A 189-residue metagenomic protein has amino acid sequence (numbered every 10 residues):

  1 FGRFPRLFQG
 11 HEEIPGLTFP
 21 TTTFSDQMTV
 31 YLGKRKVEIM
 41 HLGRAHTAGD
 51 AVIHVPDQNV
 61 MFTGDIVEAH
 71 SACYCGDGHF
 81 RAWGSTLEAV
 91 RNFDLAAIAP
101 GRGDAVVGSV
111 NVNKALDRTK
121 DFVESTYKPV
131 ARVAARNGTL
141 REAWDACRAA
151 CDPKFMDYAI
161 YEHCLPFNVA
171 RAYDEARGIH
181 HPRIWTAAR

Functional and structural regions predicted by a protein language model:
F1-L42, D57, L87, R91-D94: Metallo-beta-lactamase
P5, H11, T21, F80 (+4 more regions): Extracytoplasmic/secreted envelope proteins and their assembly/folding machinery, especially bacterial periplasmic
M28, S71-C75, R132, Y173: Short, well-ordered beta-strand elements within core beta-sheets of diverse protein domains
V30, R44-T47, V60, V67-A69 (+3 more regions): Solvent-exposed loop/turn segments at secondary-structure junctions within structured extracellular/periplasmic domains
K36-D94, K114: Active-site-proximal loop/helix segments of hydrolase catalytic cores
A82-G138, E142: Divalent-metal (often Zn2+) His-rich catalytic cores of metallo-beta-lactamase-fold enzymes
A135-R189: C-terminal regulatory/interaction regions
